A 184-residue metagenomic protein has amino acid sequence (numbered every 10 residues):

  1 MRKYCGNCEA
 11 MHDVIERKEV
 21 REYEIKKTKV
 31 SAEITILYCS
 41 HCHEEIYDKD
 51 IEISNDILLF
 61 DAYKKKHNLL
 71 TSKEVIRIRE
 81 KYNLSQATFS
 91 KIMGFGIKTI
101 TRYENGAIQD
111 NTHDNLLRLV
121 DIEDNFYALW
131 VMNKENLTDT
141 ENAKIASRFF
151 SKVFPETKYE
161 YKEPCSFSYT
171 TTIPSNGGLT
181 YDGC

Functional and structural regions predicted by a protein language model:
M1, R79, Q86-G94, T99-R102 (+1 more regions): Structured catalytic/translocation cores of nucleotide/phosphate-coupled proteins
M1-D61: N-terminal cysteine/histidine-rich coordination modules
C8, K27-V30, H41-C42, K64-S72 (+1 more regions): Short charge-dense sequence patches
Y47-T112: Extended interfacial segments that mediate partner engagement and assembly in macromolecular machines
T71, D110, I122, T138-D139: Helix N-terminus capping/helix-initiation residues
F95, M132-N133: Sparse recognition of residues in long alpha-helices and their boundaries
T112-L129: DNA major-groove recognition helix of helix-turn-helix/homeodomain DNA-binding modules
K134-C184: Helix-turn-helix/homeodomain-like alpha-helical modules used for DNA recognition and transcription-factor dimerization
